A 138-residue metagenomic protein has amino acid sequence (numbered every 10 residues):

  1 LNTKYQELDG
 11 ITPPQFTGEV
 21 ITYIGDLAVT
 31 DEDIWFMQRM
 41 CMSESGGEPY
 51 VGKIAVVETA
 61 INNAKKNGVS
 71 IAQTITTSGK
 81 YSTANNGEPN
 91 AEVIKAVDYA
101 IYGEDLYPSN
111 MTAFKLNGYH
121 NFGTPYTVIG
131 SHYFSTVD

Functional and structural regions predicted by a protein language model:
L1-Q15: Cell-wall glycan-active module
P13-D138: Bacterial extracytoplasmic/cell-wall-associated proteins, especially those involved in peptidoglycan
